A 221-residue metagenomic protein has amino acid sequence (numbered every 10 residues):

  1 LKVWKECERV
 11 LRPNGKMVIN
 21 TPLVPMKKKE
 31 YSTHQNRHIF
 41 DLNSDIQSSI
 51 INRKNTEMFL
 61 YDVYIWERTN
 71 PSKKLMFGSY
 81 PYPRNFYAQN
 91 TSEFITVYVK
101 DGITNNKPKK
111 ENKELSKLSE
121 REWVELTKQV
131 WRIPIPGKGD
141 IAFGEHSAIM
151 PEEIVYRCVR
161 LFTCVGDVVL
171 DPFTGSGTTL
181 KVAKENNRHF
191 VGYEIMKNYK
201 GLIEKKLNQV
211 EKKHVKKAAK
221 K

Functional and structural regions predicted by a protein language model:
L1-L202: Core catalytic lobe of class I
E204-K221: S-adenosyl-L-methionine
